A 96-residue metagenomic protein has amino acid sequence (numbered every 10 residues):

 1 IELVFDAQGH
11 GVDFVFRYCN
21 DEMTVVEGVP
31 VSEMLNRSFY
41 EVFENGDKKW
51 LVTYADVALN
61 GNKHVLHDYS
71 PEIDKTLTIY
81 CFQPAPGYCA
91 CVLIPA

Functional and structural regions predicted by a protein language model:
I1-V15: Short acidic/glycine-rich beta-turn/loop cap or linker motifs at sensory/regulatory domain boundaries that couple input
Q8-G11, M23-M34: PAS/PAS-like sensory domain cap-loop motif
F16-M23: N-terminal capping loop/helix in small sensory signaling domains highlighted by a polar->aromatic N-x2-3-F motif
E33-N45: PAS-family sensory/regulatory domains
G46-V65, P71-I73: Soluble sensory domains of the PAS superfamily and closely related sensory modules
K63, D74-T78, G87-Y88: Beta-strand residues that line the small-molecule/cofactor-binding core of sensory signal-transduction domains
D68, I79-C81: Compact sensory input modules in signal-transduction proteins
F82-A96: PAS-family sensory domains
